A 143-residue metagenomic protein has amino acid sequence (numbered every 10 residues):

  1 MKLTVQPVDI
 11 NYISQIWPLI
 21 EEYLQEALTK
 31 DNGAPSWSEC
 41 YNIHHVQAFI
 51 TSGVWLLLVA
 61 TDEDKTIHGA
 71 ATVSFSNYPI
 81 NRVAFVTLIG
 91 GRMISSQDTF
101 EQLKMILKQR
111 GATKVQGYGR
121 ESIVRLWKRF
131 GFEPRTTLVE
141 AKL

Functional and structural regions predicted by a protein language model:
M1-C40: Short amphipathic alpha-helix that is part of the acyltransferase structural core
K2, V83, T136: A residue-level signal for beta-strand positions that form part of recognition/binding surfaces within mature
Q15-E26, A48, M105, R125 (+1 more regions): Charged/polar, solvent-exposed surface patches and flexible loops
A34-V54: Active-site rim helix/loop that mediates acceptor-substrate recognition in acyltransferases
T51-I94: Conserved donor-binding loop and adjoining core beta-sheet/short helix segment in diverse acyl/aminoacyl transferases
V54-W55, R129-E133: Short glycine-aromatic motifs
N81-F130: Acyl-donor binding region in acyl/amide transferases
Y118, E133-L143: Conserved catalytic-core motifs of GNAT/GCN5-like acyltransferases
